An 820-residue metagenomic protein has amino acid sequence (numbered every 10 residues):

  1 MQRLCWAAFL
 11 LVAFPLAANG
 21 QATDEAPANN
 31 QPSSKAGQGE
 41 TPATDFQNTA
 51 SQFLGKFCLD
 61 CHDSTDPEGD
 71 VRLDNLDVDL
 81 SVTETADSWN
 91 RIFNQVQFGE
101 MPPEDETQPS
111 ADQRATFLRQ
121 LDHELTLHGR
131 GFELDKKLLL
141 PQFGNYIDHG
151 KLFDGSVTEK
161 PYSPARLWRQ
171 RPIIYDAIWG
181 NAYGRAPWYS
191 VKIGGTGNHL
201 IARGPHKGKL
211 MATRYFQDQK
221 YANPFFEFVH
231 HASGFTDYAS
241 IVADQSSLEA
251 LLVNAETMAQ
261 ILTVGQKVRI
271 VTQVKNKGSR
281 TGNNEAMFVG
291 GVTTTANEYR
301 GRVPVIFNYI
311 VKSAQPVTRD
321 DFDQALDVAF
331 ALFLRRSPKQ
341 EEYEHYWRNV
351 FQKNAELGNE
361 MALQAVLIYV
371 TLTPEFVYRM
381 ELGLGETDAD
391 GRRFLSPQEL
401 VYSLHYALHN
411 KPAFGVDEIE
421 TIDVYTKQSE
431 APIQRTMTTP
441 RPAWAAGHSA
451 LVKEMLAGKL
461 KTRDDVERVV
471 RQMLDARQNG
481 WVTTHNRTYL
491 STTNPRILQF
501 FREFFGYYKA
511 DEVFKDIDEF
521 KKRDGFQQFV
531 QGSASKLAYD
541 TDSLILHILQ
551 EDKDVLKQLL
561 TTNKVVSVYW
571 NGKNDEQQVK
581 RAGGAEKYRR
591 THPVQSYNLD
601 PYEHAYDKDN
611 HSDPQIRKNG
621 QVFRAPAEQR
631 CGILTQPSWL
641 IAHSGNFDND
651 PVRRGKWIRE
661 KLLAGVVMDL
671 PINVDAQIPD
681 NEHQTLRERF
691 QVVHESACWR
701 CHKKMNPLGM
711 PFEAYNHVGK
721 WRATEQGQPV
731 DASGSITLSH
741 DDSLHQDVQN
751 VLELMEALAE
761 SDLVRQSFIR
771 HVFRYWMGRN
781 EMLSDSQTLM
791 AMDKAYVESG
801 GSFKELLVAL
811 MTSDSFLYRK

Functional and structural regions predicted by a protein language model:
C5-P15: Bacterial N-terminal signal peptides
A18-M287, G291, A296-P304, V328-L332 (+7 more regions): Aromatic- and Gly/Pro-enriched helix-to-coil junctions and flexible linker segments
Q21-T116, D323, F623-V751, M755-A759 (+4 more regions): Sequence context surrounding c-type heme c attachment/ligation sites in exported
V78-L80, D105, Y309-V317, V328-S337 (+12 more regions): Second-shell loop/turn segments in exported
I201-L262, K267-S279, T371, S403 (+4 more regions): A cross-family structural signal marking well-folded subdomains
M287-T293, N297, I310-D323, D327-F330 (+3 more regions): Large, well-folded core regions of big proteins
L326, E356-L384, R392-R393: Aromatic-lined, polymer-binding surfaces characteristic of secreted/periplasmic polysaccharide-degrading enzymes
V328-L334, I368-V377, P495-D511, W776-N780: Core structural elements
